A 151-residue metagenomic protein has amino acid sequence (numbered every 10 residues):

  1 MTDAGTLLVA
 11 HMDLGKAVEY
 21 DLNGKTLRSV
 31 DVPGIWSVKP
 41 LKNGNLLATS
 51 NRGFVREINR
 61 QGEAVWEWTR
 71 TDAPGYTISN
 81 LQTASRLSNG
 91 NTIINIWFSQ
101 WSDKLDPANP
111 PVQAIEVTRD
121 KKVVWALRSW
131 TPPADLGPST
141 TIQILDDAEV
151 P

Functional and structural regions predicted by a protein language model:
M1-P151: Histidine-/acidic-rich catalytic cores in large beta-rich domains
